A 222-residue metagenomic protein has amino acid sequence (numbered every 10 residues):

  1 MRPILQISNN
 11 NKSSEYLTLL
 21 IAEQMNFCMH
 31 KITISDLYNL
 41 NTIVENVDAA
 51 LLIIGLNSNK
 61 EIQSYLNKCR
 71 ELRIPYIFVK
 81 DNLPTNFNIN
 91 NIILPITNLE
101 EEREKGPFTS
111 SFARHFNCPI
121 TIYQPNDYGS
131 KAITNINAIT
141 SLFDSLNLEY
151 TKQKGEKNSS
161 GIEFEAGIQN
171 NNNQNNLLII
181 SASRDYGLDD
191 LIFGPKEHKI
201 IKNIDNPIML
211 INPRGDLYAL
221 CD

Functional and structural regions predicted by a protein language model:
M1-F27, S64-N67, E71, L83-N147 (+2 more regions): Short acidic/Ser/Thr-enriched loop-to-helix initiation segments
I7-N11, T33-S35, I54-S58, P95-N98 (+3 more regions): Structural motif
S14, D36, E61-I62, K105 (+2 more regions): Amphipathic coiled-coil/heptad-repeat helices and related helical stalk/stem segments that mediate oligomerization
T18, N39-I43, T109, I162-I168: Generic hydrophobic alpha-helical segments
K31-Y38, T151-S160: Short beta->alpha junction loops
N39-T85, N170-D222: Gly/Ser-rich helix-loop-strand patches that form or flank binding pockets for ribonucleotide-derived cofactors
G155-N170, G215: Extended alpha-helical surfaces
